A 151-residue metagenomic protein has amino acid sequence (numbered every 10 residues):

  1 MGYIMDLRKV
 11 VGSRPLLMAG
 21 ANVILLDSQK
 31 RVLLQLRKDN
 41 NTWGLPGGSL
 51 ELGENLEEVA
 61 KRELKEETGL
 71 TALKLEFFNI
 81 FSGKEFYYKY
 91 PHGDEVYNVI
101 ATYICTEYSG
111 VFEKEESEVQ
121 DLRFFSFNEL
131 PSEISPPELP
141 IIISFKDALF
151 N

Functional and structural regions predicted by a protein language model:
M1-N22: Acidic, metal-coordinating catalytic segment for phosphate/diphosphate chemistry, firing primarily on the Nudix
S13-L17, H92-V99, E116: A generic structural micro-feature
A19-A21, K30, V99-A101, Q120: Change "...and in nucleic-acid phosphodiester-cleaving endonucleases..." to "...and in nucleic-acid processing enzymes
L25, T102-T106, R123: Short, well-ordered beta-strand micro-motif
D27-E67: Conserved Nudix-box catalytic region and its N-terminal flanking loop in Nudix hydrolases and closely related
N41-W43, V111-N151: Nudix hydrolase/Nudix homology domain
T71-F81: A short coil-to-beta-strand element that immediately follows conserved catalytic motifs
F81-V111: Active-site-adjacent beta-strand/loop module that shapes the phosphate/pyrophosphate-binding cleft
